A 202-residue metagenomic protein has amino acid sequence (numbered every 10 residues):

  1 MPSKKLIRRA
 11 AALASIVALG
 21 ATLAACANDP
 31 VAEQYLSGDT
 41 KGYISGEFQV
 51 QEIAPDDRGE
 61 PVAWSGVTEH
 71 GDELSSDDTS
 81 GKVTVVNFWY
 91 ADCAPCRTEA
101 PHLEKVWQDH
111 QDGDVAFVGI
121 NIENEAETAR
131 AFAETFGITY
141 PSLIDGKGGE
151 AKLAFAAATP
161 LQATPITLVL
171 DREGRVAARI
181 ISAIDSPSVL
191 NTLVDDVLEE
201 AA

Functional and structural regions predicted by a protein language model:
M1-A63, A202: N-terminal targeting signals for export/organelle localization
A24, E69-H70, R172: Short, ordered coil/turn segments that flank beta-strands lining enzyme active or ligand-binding pockets
D56-T84: A short beta-strand-turn-helix
A63, A91-P95, I166: C-type cytochrome heme c attachment motif
L74-R97, L103: Short active-site neighborhood of thiol/selenol oxidoreductases, capturing the structured segment around
R97-G137, G148-A154: Structural microenvironment flanking redox-active thiols in thiol-disulfide oxidoreductases
E134-I138, G146-A201: Thiol/disulfide oxidoreductase modules built on the thioredoxin-like
